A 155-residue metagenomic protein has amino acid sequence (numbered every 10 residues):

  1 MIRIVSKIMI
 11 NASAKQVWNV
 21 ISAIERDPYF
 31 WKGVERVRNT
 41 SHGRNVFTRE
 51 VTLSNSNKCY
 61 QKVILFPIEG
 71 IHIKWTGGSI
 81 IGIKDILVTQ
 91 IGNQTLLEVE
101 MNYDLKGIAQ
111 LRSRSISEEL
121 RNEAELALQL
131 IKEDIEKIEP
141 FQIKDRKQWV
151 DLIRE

Functional and structural regions predicted by a protein language model:
M1-H42, I153-E155: Hydrophobic ligand-binding cavity/cleft-lining segments
I2, N45-R49, K84, T95: Short beta-strand micro-motifs in enzyme catalytic cores
I8-I10, N39, V51, V63 (+1 more regions): Short beta-strand element of the conserved SAM-dependent methyltransferase core
N11, Q90-E155: Terminal "cap-and-tail" regions of soluble proteins that handle hydrophobic small molecules
W18-N19, S41-R44, G82-Q90: Short, mixed-charge, low-aromatic patches
Y29, L53-E98, N102-K106: Hydrophobic-ligand binding "helix-grip"
R36-N57: Generic amphipathic, hydrophobic interface segment in small proteins and small subunits
